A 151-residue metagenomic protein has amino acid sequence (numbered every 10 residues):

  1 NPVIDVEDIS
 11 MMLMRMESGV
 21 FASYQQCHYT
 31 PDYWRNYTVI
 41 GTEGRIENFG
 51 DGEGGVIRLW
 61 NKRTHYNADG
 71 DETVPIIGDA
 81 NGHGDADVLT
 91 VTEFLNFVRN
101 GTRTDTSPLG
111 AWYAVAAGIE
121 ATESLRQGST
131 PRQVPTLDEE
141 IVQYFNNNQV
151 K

Functional and structural regions predicted by a protein language model:
N1-P2, Y66-I76: Charged, glycine/proline-rich intrinsically disordered loops and linkers
N1-V56, V88-T104, G118-T122, Q133-K151: Contiguous beta-strand/loop segments that form the cofactor/metal-binding neighborhood of enzyme cores
M14-S18, L59-A68: Short acidic, glycine-rich loop/turn motifs
I57-R63, V74, T102: A short, charged
I77-D85: A short glycine-threonine-serine/GTX helix/turn-capping micro-motif
D79, F97-A114, S129: Glycine- and charged-residue-rich phosphate/anionic-cofactor binding loop of Rossmann-like
A86-L89, W112: Aromatic- and histidine-enriched alpha-helix N-cap/loop-to-helix transition segments that scaffold the rims
S124-R126: A short N-terminal helical cap/helix-turn-helix that marks the beginning of AMP-binding/adenylate-forming
